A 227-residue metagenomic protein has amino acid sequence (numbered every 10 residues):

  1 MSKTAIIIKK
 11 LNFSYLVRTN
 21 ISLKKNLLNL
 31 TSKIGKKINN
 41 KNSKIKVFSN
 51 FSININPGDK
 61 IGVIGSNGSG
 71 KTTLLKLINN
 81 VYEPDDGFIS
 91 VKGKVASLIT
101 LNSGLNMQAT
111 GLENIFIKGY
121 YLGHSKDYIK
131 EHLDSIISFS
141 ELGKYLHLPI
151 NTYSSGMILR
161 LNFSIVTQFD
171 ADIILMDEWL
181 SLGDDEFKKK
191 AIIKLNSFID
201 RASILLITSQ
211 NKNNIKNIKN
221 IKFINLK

Functional and structural regions predicted by a protein language model:
S2-V47: Pre-NBD coupling/linker segments of ABC/ABC-like ATPases
K3-V17, P57-Y121: ABC ATPase nucleotide-binding domain signature region
T31-I34, F116, Y128-Y145: Conserved ABC ATPase "signature" region
P149-G156: Conserved ABC ATPase signature
G156-L175: GG-anchored amphipathic helix commonly corresponding to the ABC/SMC/Rad50 NBD signature/C-loop
D184-E186: Helix N-cap at the start of a conserved alpha-helix in ABC-type nucleotide-binding domains
K188-D200: Helical segment within the ABC ATPase nucleotide-binding domain
T208-Q210: H-loop/switch region of ABC-family ATPase nucleotide-binding domains
